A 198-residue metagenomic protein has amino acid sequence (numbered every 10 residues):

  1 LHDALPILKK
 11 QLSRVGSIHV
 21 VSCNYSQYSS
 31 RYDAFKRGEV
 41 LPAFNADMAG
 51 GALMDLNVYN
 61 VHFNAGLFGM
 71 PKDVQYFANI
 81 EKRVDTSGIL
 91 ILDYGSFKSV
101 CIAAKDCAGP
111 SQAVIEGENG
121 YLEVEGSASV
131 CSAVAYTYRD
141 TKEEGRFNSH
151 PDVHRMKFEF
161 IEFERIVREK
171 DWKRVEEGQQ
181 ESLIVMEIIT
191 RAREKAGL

Functional and structural regions predicted by a protein language model:
H2-D3: Positively charged, low-complexity/disordered segments
P6-V74: Predominantly a Rossmann-like dinucleotide-binding segment in NAD(P)-dependent oxidoreductases
G50, N148, K173-R174: Active-site rim elements
L56, N60-C131, I161-K170: Contiguous beta-strand/loop segments that form the cofactor/metal-binding neighborhood of enzyme cores
Y136-R139: A structural signal for the main folded, soluble domain(s) of proteins
T141-G145: Surface-exposed loop/edge segments in extracytoplasmic proteins
F147-I161, E177: Active-site loop of classical SDR/Rossmann-like NAD(P)-dependent oxidoreductases, centered on the catalytic Tyr-X3-Lys
E162-L198: C-terminal helix-rich "cap/oligomerization" subdomain common to oxidoreductases
